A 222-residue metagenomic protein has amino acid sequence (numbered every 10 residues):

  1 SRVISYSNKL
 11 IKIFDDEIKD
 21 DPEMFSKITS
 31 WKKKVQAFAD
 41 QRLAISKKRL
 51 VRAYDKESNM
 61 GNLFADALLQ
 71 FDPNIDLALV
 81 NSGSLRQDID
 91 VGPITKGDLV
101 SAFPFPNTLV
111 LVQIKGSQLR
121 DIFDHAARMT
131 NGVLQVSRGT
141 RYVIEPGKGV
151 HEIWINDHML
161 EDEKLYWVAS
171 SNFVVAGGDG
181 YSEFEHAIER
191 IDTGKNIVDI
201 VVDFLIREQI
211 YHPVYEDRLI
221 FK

Functional and structural regions predicted by a protein language model:
S1-F38, T130-Q135, V143-E145, I153: Active-site-adjacent helix-turn-beta-strand microarchitecture at beta-sheet edges that either contains or buttresses
V3, L63-K222: Feature captures C-terminal
Y6-L10, Q41-K47, L111: Short amphipathic
D21-I28, K32, Q36-L43, K96 (+2 more regions): Alpha-helix initiation and N-capping motif
A39-E57: Glycine-rich phosphate/diphosphate-binding loops and the adjacent beta-loop-alpha structural elements that coordinate
D55-M60, V198: Mature, extracytoplasmic segments of signal peptide-bearing proteins
